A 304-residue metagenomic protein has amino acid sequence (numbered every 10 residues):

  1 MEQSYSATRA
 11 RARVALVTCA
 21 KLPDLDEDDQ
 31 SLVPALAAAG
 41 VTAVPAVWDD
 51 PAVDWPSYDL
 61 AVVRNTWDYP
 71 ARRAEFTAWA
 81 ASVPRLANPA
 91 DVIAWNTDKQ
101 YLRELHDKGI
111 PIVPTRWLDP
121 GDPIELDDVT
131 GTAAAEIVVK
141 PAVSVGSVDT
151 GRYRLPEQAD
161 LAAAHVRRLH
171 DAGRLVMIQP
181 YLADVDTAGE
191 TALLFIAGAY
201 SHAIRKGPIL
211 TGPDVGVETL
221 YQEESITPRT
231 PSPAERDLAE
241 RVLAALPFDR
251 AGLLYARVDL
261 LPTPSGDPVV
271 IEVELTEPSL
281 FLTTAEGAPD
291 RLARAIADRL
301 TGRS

Functional and structural regions predicted by a protein language model:
M1-A87, V92, Q100, I124-E125: ATP-binding N-terminal substructure of ATP-dependent carboxylate-amine bond-forming enzymes
E2-T18, A80-P84, D91-A188, R236: Active-site nucleotide/adenylate-binding loops and adjacent lid/helix of ATP-dependent enzymes
E27, G151-Y153, T283-E286: Short, solvent-exposed loop/turn segments at secondary-structure boundaries
D49-P51, Q179-D184, V258-L261: Short, solvent-exposed loop/turn elements at beta->coil junctions and helix N-caps that rim active or binding pockets
D54-D59, T187-A188, P262-V269: A short, glycine/Asx- and small/polar-enriched loop/turn that sits immediately N-terminal to a beta-strand
R64, L118, K206: Conserved residues at the C-terminal ends of beta-strands
E157-F248, V269: Phosphate-binding site of ATP-dependent enzymes
A199, P233-S304: ATP-dependent carboxylate activation and anion-phosphoryl transfer catalytic cores that bind Mg-ATP to form
